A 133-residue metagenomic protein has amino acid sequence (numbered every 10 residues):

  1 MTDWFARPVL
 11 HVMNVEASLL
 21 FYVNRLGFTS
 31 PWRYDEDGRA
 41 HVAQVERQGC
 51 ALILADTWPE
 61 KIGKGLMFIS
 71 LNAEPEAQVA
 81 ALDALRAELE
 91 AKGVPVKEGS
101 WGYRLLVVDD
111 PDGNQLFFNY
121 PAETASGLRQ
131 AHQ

Functional and structural regions predicted by a protein language model:
M1-L19, M67, P121-Q133: N-terminal beta-strand motif that seeds the catalytic metal site of vicinal oxygen chelate
V9-A51: Core segments of cupin and vicinal oxygen chelate
V12-E16, M67-Q115, Y120: Vicinal oxygen chelate
D37-H41, K61-G63, S100-R104: Short acidic/glycine-enriched loop/turn segments that link adjacent beta-strands
Q48-L52, P59-K61, A73-Q78: Short, charged/polar surface micro-motifs in flexible loops or helix N-caps
